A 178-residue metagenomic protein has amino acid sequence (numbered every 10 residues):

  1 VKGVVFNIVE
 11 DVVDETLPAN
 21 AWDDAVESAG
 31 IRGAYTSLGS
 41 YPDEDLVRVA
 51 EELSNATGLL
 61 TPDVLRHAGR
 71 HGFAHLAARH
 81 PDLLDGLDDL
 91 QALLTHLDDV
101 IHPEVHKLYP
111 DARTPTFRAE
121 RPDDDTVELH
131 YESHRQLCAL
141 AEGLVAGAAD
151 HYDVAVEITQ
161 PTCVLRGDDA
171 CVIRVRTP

Functional and structural regions predicted by a protein language model:
K2-N7, E15, A19-W22: Onset of an N-terminal alpha helix
V4-V12, R48-L53: A general alpha-helix detector
V5, D111-L137, E142, A149 (+1 more regions): Short terminal or interdomain "cap/linker" segment that borders an active site or interface and mediates
F6, E10, D14, G69 (+4 more regions): Generic solvent-exposed, charged/amphipathic alpha-helical segments that serve as macromolecular interface scaffolds
P18-A56: Long amphipathic alpha-helical segments
D45-C138, T162: Amphipathic interaction/junction segments at domain boundaries or subunit interfaces
